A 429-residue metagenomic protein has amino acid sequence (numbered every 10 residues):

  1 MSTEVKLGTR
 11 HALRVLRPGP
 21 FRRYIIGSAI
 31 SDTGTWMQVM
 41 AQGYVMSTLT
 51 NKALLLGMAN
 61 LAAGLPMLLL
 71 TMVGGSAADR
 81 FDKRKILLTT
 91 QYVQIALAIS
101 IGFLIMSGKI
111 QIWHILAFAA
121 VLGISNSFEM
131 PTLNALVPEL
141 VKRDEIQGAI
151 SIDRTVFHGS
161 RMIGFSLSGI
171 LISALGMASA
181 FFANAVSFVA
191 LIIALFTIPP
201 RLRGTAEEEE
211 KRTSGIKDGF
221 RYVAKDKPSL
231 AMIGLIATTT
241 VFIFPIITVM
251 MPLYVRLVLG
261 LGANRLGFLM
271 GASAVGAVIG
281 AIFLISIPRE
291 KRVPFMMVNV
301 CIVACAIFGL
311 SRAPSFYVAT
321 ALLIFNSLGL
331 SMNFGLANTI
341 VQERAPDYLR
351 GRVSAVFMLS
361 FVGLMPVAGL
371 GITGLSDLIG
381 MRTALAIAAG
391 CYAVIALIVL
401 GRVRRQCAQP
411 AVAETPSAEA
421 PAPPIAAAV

Functional and structural regions predicted by a protein language model:
S2-F21, P200-G234, E419, I425: Juxtamembrane intracellular "pre-TM" segments in multi-pass secondary transporters
K6-L65, K225-M270: Helix-loop boundary and gating motifs at the non-cytosolic
R22-M40, A63-A78, D82-L97, H114-I172 (+4 more regions): Substrate-agnostic recognition of the 12-TM MFS/MFS-like secondary transporter fold
G43-L49, G102-S107, I163-A183, L257-V258 (+1 more regions): Transmembrane alpha-helix termini and helix-breaking/packing motifs in multi-pass membrane transporters
G57-M58, W113-A117, F182, L230 (+4 more regions): Hydrophobic alpha-helical transmembrane segments
A59, L69, R80, I86 (+5 more regions): C-terminal transmembrane bundle of multi-pass solute transporters/carriers
L104-F118, S311-L322: Helix-loop junctions at membrane interfaces in 12-TM secondary transporters
A135, E139, F181-E210, E290 (+1 more regions): Helix-loop junctions on the cytosolic side of multi-pass membrane transporters, especially the intracellular loop
